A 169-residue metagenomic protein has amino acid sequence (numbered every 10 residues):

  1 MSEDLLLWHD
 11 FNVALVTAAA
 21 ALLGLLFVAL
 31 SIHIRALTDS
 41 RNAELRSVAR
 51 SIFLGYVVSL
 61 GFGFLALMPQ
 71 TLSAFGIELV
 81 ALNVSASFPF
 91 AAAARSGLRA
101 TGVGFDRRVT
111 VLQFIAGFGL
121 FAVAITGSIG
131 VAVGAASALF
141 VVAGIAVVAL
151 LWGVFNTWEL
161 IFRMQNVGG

Functional and structural regions predicted by a protein language model:
L7-L22, A74-S87, V141-L150: Alpha-helical transmembrane segments
L7-T17, L37-G61, V103-F121, F162-G169: Juxtamembrane helix-loop boundaries in multi-pass membrane proteins
T17-R35: N-terminal signal-anchor/start-transfer transmembrane helix
A21-L25, A49-L67, V80-A91: Core segments of alpha-helical transmembrane spans in multipass integral membrane proteins
A29-N42, A92-V103, T157-R163: C-terminal ends of transmembrane helices
S59-L67, F118-A135: Hydrophobic alpha-helical transmembrane segments in multi-pass integral membrane proteins
A66-L120: Membrane-proximal helix-loop-helix units in multi-pass membrane proteins
V123-G169: Terminal transmembrane helical module of multi-pass membrane proteins
